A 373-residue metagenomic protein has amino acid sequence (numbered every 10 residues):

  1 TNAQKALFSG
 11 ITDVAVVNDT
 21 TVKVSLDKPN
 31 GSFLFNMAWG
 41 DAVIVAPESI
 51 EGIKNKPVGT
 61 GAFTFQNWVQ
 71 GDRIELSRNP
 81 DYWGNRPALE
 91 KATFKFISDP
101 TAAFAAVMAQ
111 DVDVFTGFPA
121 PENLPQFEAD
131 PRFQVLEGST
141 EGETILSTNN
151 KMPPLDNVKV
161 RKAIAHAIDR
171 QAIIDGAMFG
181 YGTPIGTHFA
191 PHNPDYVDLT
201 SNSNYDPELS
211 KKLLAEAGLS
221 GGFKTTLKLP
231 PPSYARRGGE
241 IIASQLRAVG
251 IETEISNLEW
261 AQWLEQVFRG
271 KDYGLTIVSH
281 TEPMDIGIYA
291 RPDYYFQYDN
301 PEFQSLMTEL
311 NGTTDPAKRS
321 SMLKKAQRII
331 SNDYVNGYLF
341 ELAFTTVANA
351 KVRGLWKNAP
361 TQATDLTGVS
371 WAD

Functional and structural regions predicted by a protein language model:
N2, L7, P100-A106, P119-D130 (+7 more regions): Pocket-flanking alpha-helical
A3-V45: Surface-exposed binding/hinge segments that line and control ligand-binding clefts or catalytic entry sites
D19-T20, D27-G31, W68-Q70, N79-D81 (+10 more regions): Solvent-exposed coil/turn segments that connect beta secondary-structure elements in extracytoplasmic/periplasmic
V22-V24, G61-T64, I74-E75, E90-K95 (+3 more regions): Short, well-ordered beta-strand elements
A38-N67, D81-A88, P125-G138, S147-V158 (+6 more regions): Short, solvent-exposed loop/beta-turn-alpha elements that line the ligand-binding surface or hinge of extracytoplasmic
E51, N79-P125, A243, E252-E254: Ligand-site clamp/hinge motif
Q70, G182, P194, K211 (+5 more regions): Ligand/substrate-recognition segments at binding pockets and active sites
S77-P80, A129, L155-S244, A248 (+2 more regions): Append "and occasionally in soluble cytosolic enzymes with long acidic Gly/Pro-rich linkers
